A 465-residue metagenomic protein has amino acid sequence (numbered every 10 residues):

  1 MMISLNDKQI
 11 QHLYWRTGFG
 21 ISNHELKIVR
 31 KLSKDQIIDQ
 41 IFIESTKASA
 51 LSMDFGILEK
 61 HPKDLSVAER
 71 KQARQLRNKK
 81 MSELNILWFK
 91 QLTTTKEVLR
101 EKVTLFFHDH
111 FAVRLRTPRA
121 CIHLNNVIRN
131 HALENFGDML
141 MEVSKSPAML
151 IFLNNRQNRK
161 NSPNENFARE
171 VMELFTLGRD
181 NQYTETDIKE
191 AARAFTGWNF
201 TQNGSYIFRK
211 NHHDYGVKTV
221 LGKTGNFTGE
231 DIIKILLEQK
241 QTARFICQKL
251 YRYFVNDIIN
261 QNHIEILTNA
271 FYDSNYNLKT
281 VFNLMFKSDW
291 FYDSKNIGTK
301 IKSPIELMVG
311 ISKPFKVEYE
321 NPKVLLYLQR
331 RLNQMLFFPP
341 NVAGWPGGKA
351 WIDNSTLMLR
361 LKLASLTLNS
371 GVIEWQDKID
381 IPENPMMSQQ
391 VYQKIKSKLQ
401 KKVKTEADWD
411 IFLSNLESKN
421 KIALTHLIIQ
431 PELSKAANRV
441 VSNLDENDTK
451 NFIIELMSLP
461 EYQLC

Functional and structural regions predicted by a protein language model:
M2-S49, S146-P147, N158, E170 (+2 more regions): Cell-wall polysaccharide-cleaving catalytic domain and substrate-binding groove, primarily in peptidoglycan/chitin
I3-N6, Q11-E25, C247-Q248, R252-S274 (+1 more regions): Flexible, low-complexity segments enriched for small/polar residues
K8-R16, G56-H61, L76, S162-N166: Short, compositionally biased low-complexity segments
H24-I122, V127-N130: N-terminal accessory alpha/beta regions
R70-R74, L92, N155-N158, K234 (+3 more regions): A ubiquitous short alpha-helical element
L84, A120-V317, V324: Active-site substrate-binding loop specific to GH73 endo-beta-N-acetylglucosaminidase modules in bacterial autolysins
